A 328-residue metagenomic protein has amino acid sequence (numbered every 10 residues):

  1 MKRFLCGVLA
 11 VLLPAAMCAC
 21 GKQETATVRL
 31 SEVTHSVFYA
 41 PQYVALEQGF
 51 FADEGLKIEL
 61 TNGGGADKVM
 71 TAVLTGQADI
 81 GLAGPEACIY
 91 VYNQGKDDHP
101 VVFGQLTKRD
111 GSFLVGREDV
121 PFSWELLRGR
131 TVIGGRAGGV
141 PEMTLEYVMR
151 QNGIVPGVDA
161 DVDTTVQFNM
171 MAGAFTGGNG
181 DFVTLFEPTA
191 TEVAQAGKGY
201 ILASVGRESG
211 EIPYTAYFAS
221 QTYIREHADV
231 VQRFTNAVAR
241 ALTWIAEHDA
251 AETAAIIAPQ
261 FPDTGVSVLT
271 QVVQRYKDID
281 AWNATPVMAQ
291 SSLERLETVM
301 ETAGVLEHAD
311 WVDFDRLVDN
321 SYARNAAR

Functional and structural regions predicted by a protein language model:
M1-T27, A326-R328: Short, low-complexity disordered leader/linker segments with a strong preference for bacterial N-terminal type II
V8, L30, H35, D315 (+1 more regions): Hydrophobic residues within membrane-embedded alpha helices
A26-Q167, A174, D181-E187, K198 (+2 more regions): Short, glycine-/small- and polar/acidic-enriched structural segments that line small-molecule recognition paths
V44, F50, V148, E192 (+2 more regions): Residues within well-ordered alpha helices
D53, E125, R207-S209, I279-A289: Short, solvent-exposed loop/beta-turn-alpha elements that line the ligand-binding surface or hinge of extracytoplasmic
K96, Q167-F261: Pocket-lining segment of extracytoplasmic ligand-binding domains
R225-E307: Secondary-structure end/capping motifs
E297-R328: Conserved C-terminal helix/tail region of periplasmic/extracytoplasmic solute-binding proteins
